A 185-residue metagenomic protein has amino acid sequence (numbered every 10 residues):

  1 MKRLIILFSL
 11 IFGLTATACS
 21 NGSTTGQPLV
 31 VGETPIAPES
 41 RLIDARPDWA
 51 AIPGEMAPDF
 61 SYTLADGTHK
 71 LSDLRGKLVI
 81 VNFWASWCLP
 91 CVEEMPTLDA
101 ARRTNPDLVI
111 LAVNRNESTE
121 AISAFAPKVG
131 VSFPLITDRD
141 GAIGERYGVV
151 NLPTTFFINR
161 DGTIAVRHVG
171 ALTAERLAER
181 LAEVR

Functional and structural regions predicted by a protein language model:
M1-P58: N-terminal targeting signals for export/organelle localization
L42-I43, S61-D66, I136-D138: Short gly/ser/thr-rich secondary-structure transition/capping motifs
W49-G54, D59-V79: A short beta-strand-turn-helix
R75, F83-A100: Conserved redox-active cysteine motifs that mediate thiol-disulfide chemistry, especially di-cysteine Cys-X(1-2)-Cys
R75-K77, D107, V131-S132, V149: Active-site acidic short loop of glycosyltransferases
I80-V81, I110: Hydrophobic beta-strand anchors of alpha/beta hydrolase catalytic cores
V92-V129, R139-R146: Structural microenvironment flanking redox-active thiols in thiol-disulfide oxidoreductases
A124-S132, D138-V184: Thiol/disulfide oxidoreductase modules built on the thioredoxin-like
